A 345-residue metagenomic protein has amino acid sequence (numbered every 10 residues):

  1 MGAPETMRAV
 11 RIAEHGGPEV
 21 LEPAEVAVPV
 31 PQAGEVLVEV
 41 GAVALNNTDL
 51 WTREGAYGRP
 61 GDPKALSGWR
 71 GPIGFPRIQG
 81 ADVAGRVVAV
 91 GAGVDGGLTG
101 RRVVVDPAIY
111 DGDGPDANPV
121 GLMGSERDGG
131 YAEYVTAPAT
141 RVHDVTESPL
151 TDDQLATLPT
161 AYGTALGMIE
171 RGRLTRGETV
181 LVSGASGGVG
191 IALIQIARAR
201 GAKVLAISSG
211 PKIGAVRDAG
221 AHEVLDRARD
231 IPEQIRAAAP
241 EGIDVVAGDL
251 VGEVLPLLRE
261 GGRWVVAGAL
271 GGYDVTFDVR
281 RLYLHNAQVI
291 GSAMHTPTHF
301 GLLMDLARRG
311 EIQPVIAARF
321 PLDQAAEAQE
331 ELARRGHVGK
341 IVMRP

Functional and structural regions predicted by a protein language model:
M1-E5, G167, P297-P345: C-terminal hydrophobic helical "lid"/dimerization subdomain of Rossmann-like NAD(P)H-dependent oxidoreductases
A27-A44, G58-I109, S148: Glycine-rich beta-strand-centered segment in the early N-terminal region that forms part of a ligand/cofactor-binding
W69-P72, D106-G184: NAD(P)H dinucleotide-binding glycine-rich loop of Rossmann-like/cofactor-binding domains, especially the beta1-alpha1
G91, P107-A108, G184, S208 (+1 more regions): Conserved "cap/hinge" positions at secondary-structure junctions
L98, L150, L155-R229: Mid-domain Rossmann-like dinucleotide-binding core that forms the NAD(H)/NADP(H) cofactor-binding site
V120, D249-V315, P345: Glycine-rich phosphate-binding loop and adjacent beta-alpha segment of Rossmann(oid) nucleotide-cofactor-binding
I231-P240: Short amphipathic alpha-helix with an adjacent loop that forms part of the alpha/beta core around
